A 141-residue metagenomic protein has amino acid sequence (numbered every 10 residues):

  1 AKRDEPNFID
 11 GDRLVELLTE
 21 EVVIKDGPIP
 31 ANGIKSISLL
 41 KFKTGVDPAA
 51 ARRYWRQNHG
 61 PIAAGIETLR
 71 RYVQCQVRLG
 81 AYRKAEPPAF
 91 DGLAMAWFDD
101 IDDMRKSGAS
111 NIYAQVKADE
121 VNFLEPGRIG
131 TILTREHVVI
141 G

Functional and structural regions predicted by a protein language model:
A1-G141: Macromolecular interaction modules
